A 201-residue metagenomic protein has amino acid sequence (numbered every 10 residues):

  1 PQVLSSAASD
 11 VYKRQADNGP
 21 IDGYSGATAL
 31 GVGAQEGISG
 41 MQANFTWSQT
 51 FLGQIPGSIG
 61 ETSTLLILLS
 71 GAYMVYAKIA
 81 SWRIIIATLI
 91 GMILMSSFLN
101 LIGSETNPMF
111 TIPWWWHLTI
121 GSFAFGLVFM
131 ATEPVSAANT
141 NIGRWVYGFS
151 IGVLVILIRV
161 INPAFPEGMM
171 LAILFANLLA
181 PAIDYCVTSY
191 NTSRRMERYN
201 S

Functional and structural regions predicted by a protein language model:
P1-A8, Y12: Single conserved hydrophobic/aromatic residue that forms the stacking wall/gate of nucleotide- or nucleobase-binding
P20-I84: Internal active-site segments that recognize and position negatively charged phosphoryl groups and nucleotide moieties
I55-T62, T111-F123: Structural signature of hydrophobic alpha-helical transmembrane segments
L65-L68, I86-I93, H117-A131, W145-V153: Hydrophobic alpha-helical segments embedded in the membrane of multi-pass proteins
G71-V75, I93, S97, G126-L127 (+4 more regions): Alpha-helical transmembrane segments of multipass membrane proteins
V75-I86, P134-W145: Membrane-helix interface "capping/anchor" motifs
W114-F123, R144, P163-A176: Loop-to-transmembrane alpha-helix initiation sites
I161-S201: Cytosolic-side transmembrane-helix boundaries in multi-pass membrane proteins
